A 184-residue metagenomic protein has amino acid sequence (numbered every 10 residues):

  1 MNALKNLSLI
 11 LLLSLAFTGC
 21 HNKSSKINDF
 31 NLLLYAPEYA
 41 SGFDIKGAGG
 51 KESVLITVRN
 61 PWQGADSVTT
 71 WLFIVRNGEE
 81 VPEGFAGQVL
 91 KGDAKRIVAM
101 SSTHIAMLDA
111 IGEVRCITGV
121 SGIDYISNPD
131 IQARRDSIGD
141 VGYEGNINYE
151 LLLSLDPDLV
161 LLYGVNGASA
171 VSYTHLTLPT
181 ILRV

Functional and structural regions predicted by a protein language model:
M1-S8: Bacterial N-terminal signal peptides that target proteins for export
T18-G19: C-terminal motif of bacterial Sec signal peptides marking the signal peptidase cleavage site
I27-A36, A48-K51: Start-of-domain marker
A40-I45: Short edge beta-strands and adjacent beta->alpha junctions
V54, N60-S154, V160-G167: A short, structured surface patch at a secondary-structure boundary
T174-T180: Conserved small/polar residues in nucleotide/adenosyl-binding loops
L182-V184: N-terminal low-complexity segments that are often proline-rich with Ser/Thr-Pro
